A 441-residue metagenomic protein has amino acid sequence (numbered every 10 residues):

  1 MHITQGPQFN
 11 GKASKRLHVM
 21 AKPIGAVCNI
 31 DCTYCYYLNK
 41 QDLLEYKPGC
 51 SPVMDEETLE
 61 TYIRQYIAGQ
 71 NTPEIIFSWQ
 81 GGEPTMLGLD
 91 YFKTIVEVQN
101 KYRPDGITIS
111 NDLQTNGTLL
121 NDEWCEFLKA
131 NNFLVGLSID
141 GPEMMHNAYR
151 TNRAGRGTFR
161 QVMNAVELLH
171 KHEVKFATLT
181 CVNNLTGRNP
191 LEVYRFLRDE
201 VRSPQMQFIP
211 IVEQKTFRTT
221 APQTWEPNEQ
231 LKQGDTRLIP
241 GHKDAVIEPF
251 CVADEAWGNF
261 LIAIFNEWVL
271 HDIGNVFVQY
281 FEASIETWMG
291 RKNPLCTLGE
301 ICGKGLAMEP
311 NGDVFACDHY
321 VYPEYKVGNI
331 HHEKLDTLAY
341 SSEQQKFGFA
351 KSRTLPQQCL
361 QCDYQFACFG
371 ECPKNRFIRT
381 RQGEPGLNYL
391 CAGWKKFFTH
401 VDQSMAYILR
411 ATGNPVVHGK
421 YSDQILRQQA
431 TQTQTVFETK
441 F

Functional and structural regions predicted by a protein language model:
M1-F9, H271, N311-V314, Y322-Y325 (+1 more regions): Radical SAM enzyme core and accessory elements
H2-E126, N131, F441: Conserved alpha-helical substructure of the radical SAM core
V19, C302-K304: Short loop/turn microsegments at loop-to-beta-strand junctions
C28, C32-C35, C296, C302 (+5 more regions): Disulfide-bonded cysteines in secreted/extracellular proteins and peptides
R64, A68, M86-Q207, Q214-P222 (+1 more regions): Conserved AdoMet/S-adenosylmethionine-binding subsite of the radical SAM
N152-R160, E167, K171-T297, I301 (+2 more regions): Radical SAM enzyme [4Fe-4S]-AdoMet core and its adjacent flexible, acidic and glycine-rich loops/tails across
N293, V321-Y364: Membrane-interface junctions of multi-pass transporters
K304-A316: Conserved active-site beta-strand-loop modules that form the wall/rim of enzyme catalytic pockets and either contain
